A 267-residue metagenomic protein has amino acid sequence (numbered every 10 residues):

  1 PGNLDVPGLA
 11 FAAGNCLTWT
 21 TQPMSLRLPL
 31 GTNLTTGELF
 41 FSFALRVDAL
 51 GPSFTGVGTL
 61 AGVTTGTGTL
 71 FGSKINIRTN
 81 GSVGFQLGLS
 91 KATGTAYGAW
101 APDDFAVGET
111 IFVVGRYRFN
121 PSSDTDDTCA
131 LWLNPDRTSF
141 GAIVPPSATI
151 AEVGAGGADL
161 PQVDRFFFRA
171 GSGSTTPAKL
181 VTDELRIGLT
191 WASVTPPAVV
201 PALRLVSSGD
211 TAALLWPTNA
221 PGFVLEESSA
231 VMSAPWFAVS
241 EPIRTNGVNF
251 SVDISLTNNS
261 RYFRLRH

Functional and structural regions predicted by a protein language model:
A10-Q86: Secretory/extracellular carbohydrate-interaction modules and structurally similar beta-sandwich "look-alikes"
L26, I111, V248-V252: Short strand-edge motifs at loop-to-beta-strand transitions and within beta-strands of extracellular beta-rich domains
R27-F41, A101-I111, A178-V181: Extracellular/lumenal carbohydrate-interaction signature centered on repeated Trp-anchored short motifs
F41-F43, G108-S122, C129-L133: Short tryptophan-centered beta-strand motifs in secreted/extracellular beta-sheet-rich domains of glycan-recognition
G88-F112, F119: Short, aromatic/His-centered strand-loop micro-motif at the edge of beta-sheets
A142-V181, R186: Flexible glycan-contacting loops in extracellular carbohydrate-active proteins
E184-V199: Extended recognition patches within non-cytosolic domains
P196-H267: Short, composition-biased motifs enriched in small/polar/acidic residues
